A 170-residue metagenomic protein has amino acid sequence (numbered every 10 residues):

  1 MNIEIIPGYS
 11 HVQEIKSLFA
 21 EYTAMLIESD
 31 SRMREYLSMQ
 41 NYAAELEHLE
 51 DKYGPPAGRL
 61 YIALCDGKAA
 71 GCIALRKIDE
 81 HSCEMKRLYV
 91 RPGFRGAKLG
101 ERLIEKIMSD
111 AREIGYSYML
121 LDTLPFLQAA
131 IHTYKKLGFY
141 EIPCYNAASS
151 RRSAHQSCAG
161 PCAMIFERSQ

Functional and structural regions predicted by a protein language model:
M1-S17, E21, F166-Q170: Conserved N-terminal entry element of GNAT/NAT acetyltransferase domains
N2-I6, A20-L49: Conserved GNAT-fold acetyl-CoA-binding loop/helix
E45-I62: A short helix-loop-beta-strand connector motif used in the catalytic cores of GNAT acetyltransferases and, in some
I62, K68-R76, E84, Y89: Conserved beta-strand in the GNAT
K77, R91-A97, P125-F126: Active-site acidic-Proline motif in GNAT/NAT acetyltransferases
V90, G96-S109, H132-K136: Conserved acetyl-CoA-binding loop-helix of GNAT-fold acetyltransferases
S117-Q170: C-terminal "cap" of GNAT-fold acetyltransferases
